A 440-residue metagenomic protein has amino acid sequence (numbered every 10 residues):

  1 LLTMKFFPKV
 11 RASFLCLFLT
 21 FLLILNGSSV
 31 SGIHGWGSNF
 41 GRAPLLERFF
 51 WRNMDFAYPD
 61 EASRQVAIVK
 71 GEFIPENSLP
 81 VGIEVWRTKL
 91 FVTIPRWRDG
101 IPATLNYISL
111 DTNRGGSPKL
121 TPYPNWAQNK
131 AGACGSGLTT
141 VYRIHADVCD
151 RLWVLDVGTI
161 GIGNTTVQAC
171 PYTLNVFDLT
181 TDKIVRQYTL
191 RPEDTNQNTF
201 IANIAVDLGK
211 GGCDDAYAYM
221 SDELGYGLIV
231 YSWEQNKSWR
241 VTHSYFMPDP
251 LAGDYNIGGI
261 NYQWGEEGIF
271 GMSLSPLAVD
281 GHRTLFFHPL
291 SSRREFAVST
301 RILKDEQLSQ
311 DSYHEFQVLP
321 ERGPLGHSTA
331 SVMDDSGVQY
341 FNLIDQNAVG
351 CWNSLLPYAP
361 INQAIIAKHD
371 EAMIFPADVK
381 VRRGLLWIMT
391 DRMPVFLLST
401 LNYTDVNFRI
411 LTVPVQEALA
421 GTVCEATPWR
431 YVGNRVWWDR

Functional and structural regions predicted by a protein language model:
I33-T104, Y142-R143: Beta-strand-rich domains and repeat architectures in extracellular enzymes and scaffolds, especially beta-propellers
L45-E72, G116-S136, K183-T199, S238-W264 (+4 more regions): Surface-exposed loop and turn segments in beta-propeller and other repeat-based domains that flank or scaffold
I74-R87, G132-L155, E193-A218, M247-T284 (+5 more regions): Beta-rich, blade/repeat-based domains predominating in secreted/periplasmic proteins but also intracellular
L79, I108-V167, V185-P192: Blade-loop segments of beta-propeller domains
P95-W97, V157, S221-G225, W233 (+7 more regions): Short loop/turn segments immediately following the C-termini of beta-strands
A103-N113, A169-K183, Y231-E234, N402-A418: Beta-propeller blade signature
I108-G115, T180, W233-W239, V298-Q310 (+2 more regions): Short loop/turn segments immediately following beta-strands, especially the blade-tip and inter-blade linker loops
R293, A377-R440: Blade-level signature of beta-propeller repeat domains, shared across WD40, Kelch, NHL, RCC1 and BNR/Asp-box propellers
